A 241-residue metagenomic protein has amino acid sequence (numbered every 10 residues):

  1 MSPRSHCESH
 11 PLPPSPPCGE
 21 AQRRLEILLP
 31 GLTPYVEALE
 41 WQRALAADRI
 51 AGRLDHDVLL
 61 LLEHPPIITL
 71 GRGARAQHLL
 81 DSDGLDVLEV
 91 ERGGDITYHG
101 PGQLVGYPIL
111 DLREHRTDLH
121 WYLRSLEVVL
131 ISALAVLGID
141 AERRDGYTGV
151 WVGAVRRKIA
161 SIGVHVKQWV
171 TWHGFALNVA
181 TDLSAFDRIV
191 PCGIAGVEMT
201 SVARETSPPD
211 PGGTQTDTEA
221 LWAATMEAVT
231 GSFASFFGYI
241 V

Functional and structural regions predicted by a protein language model:
M1-I159, R188, P211-G212, E219: N-terminal lobe of the biotin/lipoate ligase/transferase fold
D48-I50, G163-K167, P191: A generic local secondary-structure boundary/capping motif
G73-L79, D86, I159-V179, L183: Short, conserved beta-strand/beta-arch hydrophobic-aromatic motifs that form part of recognition grooves or interface
R92, V164, R204: Active-site donor-binding loop signature of nucleotide-sugar glycosyltransferases
G106-P108, T148, I162-V164, F175-V179 (+1 more regions): A structural signal for short, well-ordered beta-strand segments
I131, K167, G231: Short glycine-/small-residue-rich flexible loop motifs, especially phosphate/cofactor-binding loops
W151, V170, L183-V241: C-terminal accessory segment of soluble enzyme catalytic cores
